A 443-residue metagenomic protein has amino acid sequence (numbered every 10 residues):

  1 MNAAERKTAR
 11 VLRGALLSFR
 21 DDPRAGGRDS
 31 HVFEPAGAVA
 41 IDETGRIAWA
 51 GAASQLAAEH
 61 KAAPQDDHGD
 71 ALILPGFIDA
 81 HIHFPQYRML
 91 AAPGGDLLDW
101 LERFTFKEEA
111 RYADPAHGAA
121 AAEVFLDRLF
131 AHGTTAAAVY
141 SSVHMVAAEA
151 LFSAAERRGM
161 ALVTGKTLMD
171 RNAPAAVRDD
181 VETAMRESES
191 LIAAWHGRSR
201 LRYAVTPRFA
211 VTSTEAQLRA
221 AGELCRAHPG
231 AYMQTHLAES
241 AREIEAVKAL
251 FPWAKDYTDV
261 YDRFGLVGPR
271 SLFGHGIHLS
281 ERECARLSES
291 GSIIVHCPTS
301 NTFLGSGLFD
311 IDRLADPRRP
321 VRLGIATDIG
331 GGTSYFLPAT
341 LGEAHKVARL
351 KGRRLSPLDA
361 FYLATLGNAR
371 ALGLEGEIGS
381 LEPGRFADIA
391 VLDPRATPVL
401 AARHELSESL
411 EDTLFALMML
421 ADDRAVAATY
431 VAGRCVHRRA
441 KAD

Functional and structural regions predicted by a protein language model:
M1-E59, L72-I73: N-terminal metal-binding scaffold of metallo-dependent hydrolase/deaminase domains
A4-R13, A58-D99, E123, F130-A131: Replace "His-x-His-based motif
R88-G118, K166-V181, S240-G268, I293 (+2 more regions): Active-site gating loops and adjacent loop-to-helix segments of metal-dependent hydrolytic enzymes
L90-M160, A184-G197: Alpha-helical scaffold segments that flank or form the walls of functional sites
V146-G276: Metal-coordinating catalytic core of metallo-dependent amide/deamination hydrolases
G159-A161, G222-G230, L266-P269, R286-V295 (+2 more regions): Glycine-enriched alpha-helix->loop->beta-strand junction motifs that scaffold or abut catalytic
R263-R270, D312-A401: His/Asp/Glu-enriched, well-ordered alpha-helical/loop segment that forms or immediately abuts the divalent-metal
F386-D443: C-terminal cap of metal-dependent C-N hydrolases
